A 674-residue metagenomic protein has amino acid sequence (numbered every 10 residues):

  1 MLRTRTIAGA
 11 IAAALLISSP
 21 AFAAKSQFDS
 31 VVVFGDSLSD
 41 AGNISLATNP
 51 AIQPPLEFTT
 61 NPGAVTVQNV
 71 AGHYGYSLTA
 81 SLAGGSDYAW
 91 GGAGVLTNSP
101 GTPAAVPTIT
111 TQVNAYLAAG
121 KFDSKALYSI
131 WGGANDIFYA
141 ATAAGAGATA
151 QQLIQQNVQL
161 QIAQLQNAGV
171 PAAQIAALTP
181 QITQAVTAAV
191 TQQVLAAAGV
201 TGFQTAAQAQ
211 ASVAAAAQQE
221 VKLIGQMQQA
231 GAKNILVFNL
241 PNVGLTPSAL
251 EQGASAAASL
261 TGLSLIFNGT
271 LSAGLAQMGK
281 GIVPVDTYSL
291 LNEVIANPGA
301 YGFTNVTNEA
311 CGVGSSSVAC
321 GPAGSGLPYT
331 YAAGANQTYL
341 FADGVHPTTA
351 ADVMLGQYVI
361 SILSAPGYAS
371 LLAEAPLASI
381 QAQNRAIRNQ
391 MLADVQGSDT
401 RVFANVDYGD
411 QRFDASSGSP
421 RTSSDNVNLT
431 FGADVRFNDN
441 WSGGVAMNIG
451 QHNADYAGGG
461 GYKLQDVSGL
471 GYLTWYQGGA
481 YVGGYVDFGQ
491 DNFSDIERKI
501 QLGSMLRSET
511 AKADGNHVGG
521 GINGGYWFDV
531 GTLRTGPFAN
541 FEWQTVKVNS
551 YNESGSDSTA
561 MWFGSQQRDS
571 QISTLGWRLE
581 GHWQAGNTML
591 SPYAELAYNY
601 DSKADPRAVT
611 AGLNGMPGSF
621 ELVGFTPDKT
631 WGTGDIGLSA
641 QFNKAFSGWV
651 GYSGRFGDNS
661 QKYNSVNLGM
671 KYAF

Functional and structural regions predicted by a protein language model:
M1-K25, L473: Gram-negative bacterial Sec-dependent N-terminal signal peptides
R3, A23-D399, V406-A415: Conserved active-site regions of diverse hydrolases
I11, L46-N49, T142-A146, L250-Q252 (+6 more regions): Short, glycine/charged-enriched secondary-structure capping and boundary segments
I11-L15, A378-R388, Y598, Y652: Short, Φ-rich (hydrophobic/aromatic) sequence segments
S18, L363-S364, N659: A short hydrophobic/aromatic micro-motif that marks alpha-helical segments and, especially, helix-coil
R401-F674: Membrane translocator/pore-forming domains, dominated by Gram-negative outer-membrane beta-barrels
